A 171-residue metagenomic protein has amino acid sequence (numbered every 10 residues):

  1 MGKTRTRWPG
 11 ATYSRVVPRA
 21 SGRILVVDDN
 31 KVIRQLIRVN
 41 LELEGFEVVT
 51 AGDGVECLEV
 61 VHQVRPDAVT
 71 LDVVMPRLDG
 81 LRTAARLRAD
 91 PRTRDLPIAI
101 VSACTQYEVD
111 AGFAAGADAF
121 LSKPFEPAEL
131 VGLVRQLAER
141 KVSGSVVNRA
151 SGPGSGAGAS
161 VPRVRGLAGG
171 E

Functional and structural regions predicted by a protein language model:
Q35-L43: Charged docking surfaces used in two-component/phosphorelay signaling
G45-G52, V60: Short hydrophobic/Thr-rich beta-strand motif most characteristic of the beta2 strand and flanking loop of CheY-like
D53-E56, D67, D79-A85: Acidic catalytic/metal-coordinating carboxylates
E59, L81-R94: Short amphipathic alpha-helix used as the core "switch/output" element in two-component signaling
V64-T70: Active-site beta3 strand of CheY-like receiver
M75: Receiver (REC) domain active-site loop signature in two-component systems and cognate sites in sensor histidine kinases
R82, C104-L121, G132, Q136: Alpha4 helix (beta4-alpha4-beta5 surface) of REC/receiver domains from two-component response regulators
